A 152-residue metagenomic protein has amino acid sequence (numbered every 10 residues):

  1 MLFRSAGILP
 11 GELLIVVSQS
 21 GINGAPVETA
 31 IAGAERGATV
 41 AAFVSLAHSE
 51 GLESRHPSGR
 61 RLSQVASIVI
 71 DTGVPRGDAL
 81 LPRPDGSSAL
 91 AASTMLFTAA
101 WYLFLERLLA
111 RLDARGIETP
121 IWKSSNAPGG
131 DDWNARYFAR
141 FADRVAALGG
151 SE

Functional and structural regions predicted by a protein language model:
M1-L109: Glycine-rich phosphate-binding loops that contact phosphosugars or nucleotide phosphates
L108-E152: Active-site phosphate/pyrophosphate-binding segments
